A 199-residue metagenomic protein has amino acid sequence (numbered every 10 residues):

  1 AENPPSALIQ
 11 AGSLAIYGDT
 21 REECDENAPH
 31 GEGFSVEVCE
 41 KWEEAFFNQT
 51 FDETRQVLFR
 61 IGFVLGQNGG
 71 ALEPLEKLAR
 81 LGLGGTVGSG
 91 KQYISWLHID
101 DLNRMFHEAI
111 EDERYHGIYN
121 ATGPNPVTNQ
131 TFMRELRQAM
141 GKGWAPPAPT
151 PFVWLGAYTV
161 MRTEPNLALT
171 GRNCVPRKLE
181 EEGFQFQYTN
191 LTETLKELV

Functional and structural regions predicted by a protein language model:
A1-G33: Conserved Rossmann-fold NAD(P)-dependent oxidoreductase catalytic core, especially the SDR/UDP-sugar
I16-G18, E22, E26, T54-P74: Flexible, glycine-rich beta-alpha linker
G31-R60: Active-site Tyr-X1-5-Lys
E40, D52-T54, L65-P74, A109-Y119: Glycine/proline-rich active-site loop of Rossmann-fold NAD(P)-dependent oxidoreductases
E76-G84, Q92-P126: Alpha-helical substrate-binding/gating segment
A109-R162, K196-E197: Mid/C-terminal beta-alpha module of Rossmann-like enzyme folds, strongest in SDR-family dehydrogenases/epimerases
N129-R134, A157-Q185: Conserved C-terminal active-site "lid" loop/helix of NAD(P)H-dependent oxidoreductases that clamps the redox cofactor
T189-V199: Amphipathic terminal alpha-helices
